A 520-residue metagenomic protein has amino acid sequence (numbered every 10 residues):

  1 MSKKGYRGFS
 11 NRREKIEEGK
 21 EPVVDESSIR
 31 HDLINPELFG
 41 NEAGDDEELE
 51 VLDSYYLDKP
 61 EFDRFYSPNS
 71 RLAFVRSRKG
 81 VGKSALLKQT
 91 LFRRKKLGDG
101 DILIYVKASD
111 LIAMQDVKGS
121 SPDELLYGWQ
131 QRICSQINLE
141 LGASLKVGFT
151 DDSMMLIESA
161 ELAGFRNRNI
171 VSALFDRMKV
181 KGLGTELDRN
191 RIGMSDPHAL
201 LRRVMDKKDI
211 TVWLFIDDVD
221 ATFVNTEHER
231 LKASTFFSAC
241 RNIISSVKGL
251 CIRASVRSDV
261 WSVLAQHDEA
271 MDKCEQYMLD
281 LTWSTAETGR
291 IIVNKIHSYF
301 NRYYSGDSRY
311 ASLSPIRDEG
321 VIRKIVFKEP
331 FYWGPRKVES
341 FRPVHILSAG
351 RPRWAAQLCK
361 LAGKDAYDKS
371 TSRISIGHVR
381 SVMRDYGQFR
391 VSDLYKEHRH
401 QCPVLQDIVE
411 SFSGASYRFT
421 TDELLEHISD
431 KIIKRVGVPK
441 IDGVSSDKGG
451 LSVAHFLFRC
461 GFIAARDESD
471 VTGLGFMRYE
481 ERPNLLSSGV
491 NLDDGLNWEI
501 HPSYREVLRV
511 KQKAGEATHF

Functional and structural regions predicted by a protein language model:
S2-L111, G119, D123, S488-F520: Walker A/P-loop-proximal flanking segment of P-loop NTPase domains
K4, P36-E37, N41, I104-S109 (+2 more regions): C-terminal leucine-rich, beta-strand-based interaction scaffolds used for sensing/assembly
E50, V180-L201, E319-K337: Alpha-helix-centered segments that form part of catalytic cores
R71-V212, T222-N225, Q266-H267, S445-K448: P-loop NTPase nucleotide-binding core
K118-S121, R230-L231, H267-K273, D365 (+2 more regions): Short secondary-structure boundary/capping segments
L126, P197-H198, R230-C240, G450: Well-ordered, non-membrane alpha-helical segments in soluble/globular domains
Q130, C134, G289-V293, T421 (+1 more regions): An amphipathic alpha-helix signature
R203-V204, T211-W213, V219-G334, I376-H378 (+1 more regions): The catalytic "switch" region of P-loop NTPases
